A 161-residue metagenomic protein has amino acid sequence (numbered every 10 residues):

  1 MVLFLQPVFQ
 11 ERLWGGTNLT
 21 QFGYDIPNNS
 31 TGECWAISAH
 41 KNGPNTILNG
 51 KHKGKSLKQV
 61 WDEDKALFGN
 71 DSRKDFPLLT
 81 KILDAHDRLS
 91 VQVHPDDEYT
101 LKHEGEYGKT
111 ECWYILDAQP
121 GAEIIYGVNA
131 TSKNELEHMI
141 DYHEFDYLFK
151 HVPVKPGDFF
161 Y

Functional and structural regions predicted by a protein language model:
M1-G127, T131: Transition-metal
K102-H103, E135-M139: A short, polar/proline- and glycine-enriched secondary-structure boundary/capping micro-motif
H138-L148: Short, structured beta-strand/loop micro-motifs enriched in basic residues and often containing a Trp
